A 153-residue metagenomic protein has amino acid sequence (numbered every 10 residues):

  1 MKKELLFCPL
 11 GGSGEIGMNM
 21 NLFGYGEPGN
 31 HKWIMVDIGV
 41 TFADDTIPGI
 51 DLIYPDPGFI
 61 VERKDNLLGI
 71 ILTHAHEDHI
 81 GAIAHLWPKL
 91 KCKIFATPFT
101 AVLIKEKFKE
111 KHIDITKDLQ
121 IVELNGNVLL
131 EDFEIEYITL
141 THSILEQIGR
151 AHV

Functional and structural regions predicted by a protein language model:
M1-F7, E27-W33, N127-I135: Beta-strand-turn-beta hairpins that frame and shape the catalytic cleft of phosphate-ester-processing enzymes
S13-G17, T141-E146: A short catalytic or substrate-binding loop motif that flags glycine-/basic-rich loops and adjacent residues that bind
S13-M18, Y25-L72, H85-A96, T100 (+1 more regions): Pre-active-site segment of Zn-dependent metallo-hydrolases
M20-L22, M35, N127, G149: Conserved hydrophobic/aromatic beta-strand scaffold that supports enzyme active sites
H79: N-terminal Rossmann-fold NAD(P) dinucleotide-binding loop
F99-L145: Metallo-beta-lactamase
A151-V153: Conserved small/polar residues in nucleotide/adenosyl-binding loops
